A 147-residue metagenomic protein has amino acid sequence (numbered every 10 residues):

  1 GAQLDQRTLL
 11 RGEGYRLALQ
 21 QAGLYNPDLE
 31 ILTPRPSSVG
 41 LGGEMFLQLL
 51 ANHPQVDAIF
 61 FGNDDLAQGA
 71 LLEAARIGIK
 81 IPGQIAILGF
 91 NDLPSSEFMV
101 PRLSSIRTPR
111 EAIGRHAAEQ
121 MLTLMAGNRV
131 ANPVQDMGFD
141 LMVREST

Functional and structural regions predicted by a protein language model:
G1-T147: Bacterial carbohydrate/catabolite-sensing allosteric modules
